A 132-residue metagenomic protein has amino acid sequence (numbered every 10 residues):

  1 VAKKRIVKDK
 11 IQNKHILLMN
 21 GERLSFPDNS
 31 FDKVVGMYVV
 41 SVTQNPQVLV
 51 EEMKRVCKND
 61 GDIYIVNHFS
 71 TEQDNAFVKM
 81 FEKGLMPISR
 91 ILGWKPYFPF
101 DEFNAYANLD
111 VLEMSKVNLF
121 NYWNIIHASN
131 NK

Functional and structural regions predicted by a protein language model:
V1-R23: Class I SAM-dependent methyltransferase SAM/SAH-binding core
I11-N13, D60, N108-V111: A generic structural signal for alpha->beta connector loops
L17, V35, Y64: Conserved Rossmann-like nucleotide-binding pocket used by diverse enzymes that bind dinucleotide cofactors
M19-V34: A short acidic, Gly/Pro-enriched loop at the edge of an enzyme's catalytic core that lines a small-molecule cofactor
K33-N45: A short SAM/SAH-binding and catalytic strip from SAM-dependent methyltransferases
Q47-N59: A short glycine-rich, Lys/Arg-flanked "PGG" loop and its adjoining helix->strand segment in the class I
I65-L119: C-terminal alpha-helical "lid/dimerization" subdomain adjacent to the S-adenosyl-L-methionine
I125-K132: C-terminal lobe and adjacent flexible extensions of AdoMet/dcAdoMet transferase-like proteins
